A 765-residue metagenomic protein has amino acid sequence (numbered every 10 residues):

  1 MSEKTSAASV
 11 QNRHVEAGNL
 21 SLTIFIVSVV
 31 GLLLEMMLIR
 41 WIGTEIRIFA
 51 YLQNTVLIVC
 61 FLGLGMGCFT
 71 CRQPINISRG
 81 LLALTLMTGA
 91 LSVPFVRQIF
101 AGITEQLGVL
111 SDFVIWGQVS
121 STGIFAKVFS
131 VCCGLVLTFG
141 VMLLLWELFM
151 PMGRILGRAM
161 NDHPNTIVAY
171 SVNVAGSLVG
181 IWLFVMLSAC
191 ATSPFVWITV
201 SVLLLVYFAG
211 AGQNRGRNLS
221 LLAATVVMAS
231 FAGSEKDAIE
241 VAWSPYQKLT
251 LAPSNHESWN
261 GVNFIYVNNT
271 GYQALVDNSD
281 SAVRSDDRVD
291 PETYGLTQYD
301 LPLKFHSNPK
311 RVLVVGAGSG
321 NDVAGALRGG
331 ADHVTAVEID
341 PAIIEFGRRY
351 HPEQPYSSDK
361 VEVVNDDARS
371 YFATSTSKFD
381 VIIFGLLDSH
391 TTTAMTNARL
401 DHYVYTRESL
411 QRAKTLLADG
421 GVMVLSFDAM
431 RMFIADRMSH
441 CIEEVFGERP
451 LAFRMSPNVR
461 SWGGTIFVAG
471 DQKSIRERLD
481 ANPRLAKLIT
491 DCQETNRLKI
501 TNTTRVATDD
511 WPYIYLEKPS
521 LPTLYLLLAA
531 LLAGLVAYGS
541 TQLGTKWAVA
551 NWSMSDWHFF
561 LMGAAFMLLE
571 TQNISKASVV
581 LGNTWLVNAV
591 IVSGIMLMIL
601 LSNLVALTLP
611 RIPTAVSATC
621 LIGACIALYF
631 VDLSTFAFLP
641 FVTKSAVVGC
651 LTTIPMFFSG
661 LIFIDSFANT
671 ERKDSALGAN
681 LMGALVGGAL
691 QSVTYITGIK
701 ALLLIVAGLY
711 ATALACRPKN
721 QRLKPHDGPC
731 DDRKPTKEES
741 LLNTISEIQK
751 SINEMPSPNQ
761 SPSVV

Functional and structural regions predicted by a protein language model:
S2-D732, K737-I752, P756, P762-V765: Alpha-helical transmembrane segments of multi-pass membrane proteins
